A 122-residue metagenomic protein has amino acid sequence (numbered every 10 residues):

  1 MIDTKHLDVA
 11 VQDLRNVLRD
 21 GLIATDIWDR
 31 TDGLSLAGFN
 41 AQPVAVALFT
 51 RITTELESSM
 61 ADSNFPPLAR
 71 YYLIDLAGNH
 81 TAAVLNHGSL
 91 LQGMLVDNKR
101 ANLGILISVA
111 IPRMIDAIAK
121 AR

Functional and structural regions predicted by a protein language model:
M1-R122: Non-catalytic interaction/Regulatory regions outside core domains
